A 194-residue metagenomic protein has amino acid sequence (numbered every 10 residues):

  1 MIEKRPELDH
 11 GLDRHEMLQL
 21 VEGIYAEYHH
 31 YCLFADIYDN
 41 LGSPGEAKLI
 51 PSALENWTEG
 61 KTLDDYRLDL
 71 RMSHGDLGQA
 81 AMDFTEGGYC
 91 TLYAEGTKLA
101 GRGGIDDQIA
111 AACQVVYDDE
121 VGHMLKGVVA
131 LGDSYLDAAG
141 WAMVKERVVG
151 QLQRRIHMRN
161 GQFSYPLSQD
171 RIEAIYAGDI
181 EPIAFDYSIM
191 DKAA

Functional and structural regions predicted by a protein language model:
M1-A194: Non-heme di-metal
